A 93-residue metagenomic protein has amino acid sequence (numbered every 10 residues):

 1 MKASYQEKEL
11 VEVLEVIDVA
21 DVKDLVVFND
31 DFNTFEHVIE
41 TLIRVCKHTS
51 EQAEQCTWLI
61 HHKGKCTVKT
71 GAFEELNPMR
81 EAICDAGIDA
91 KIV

Functional and structural regions predicted by a protein language model:
M1-V93: Terminal domain-initiation and capping elements
